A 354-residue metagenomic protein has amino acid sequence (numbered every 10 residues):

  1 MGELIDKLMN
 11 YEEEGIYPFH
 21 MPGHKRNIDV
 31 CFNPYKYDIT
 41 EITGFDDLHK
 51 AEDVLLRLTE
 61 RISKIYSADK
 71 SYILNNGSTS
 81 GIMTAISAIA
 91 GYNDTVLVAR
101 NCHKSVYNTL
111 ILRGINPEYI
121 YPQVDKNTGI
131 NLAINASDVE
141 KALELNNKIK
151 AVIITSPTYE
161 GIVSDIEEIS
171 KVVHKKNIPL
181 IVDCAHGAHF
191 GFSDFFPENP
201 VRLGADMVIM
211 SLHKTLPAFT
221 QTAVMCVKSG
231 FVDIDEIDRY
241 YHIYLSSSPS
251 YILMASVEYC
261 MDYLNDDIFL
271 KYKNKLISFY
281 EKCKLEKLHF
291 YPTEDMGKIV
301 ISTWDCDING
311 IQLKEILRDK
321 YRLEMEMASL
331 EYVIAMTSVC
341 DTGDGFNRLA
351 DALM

Functional and structural regions predicted by a protein language model:
M1-D53: N-terminal "arm"/small-domain region of PLP-dependent enzymes with the aminotransferase-like
G2-M9, V30, I65-A68, S78-Y291: Conserved PLP-enzyme active-site core in the AAT-like
P22-H24, T155-P157, S302-W304, S338: Structured loops at beta-to-helix junctions and adjacent beta-edge loops in soluble globular domains
Y35-S78, N101: Conserved N-terminal alpha-helix of the aminotransferase class I/II PLP-enzyme fold
E281-M354: Conserved C-terminal alpha-helix-loop-beta "cap" of PLP-dependent enzymes that closes/shapes the active-site mouth
